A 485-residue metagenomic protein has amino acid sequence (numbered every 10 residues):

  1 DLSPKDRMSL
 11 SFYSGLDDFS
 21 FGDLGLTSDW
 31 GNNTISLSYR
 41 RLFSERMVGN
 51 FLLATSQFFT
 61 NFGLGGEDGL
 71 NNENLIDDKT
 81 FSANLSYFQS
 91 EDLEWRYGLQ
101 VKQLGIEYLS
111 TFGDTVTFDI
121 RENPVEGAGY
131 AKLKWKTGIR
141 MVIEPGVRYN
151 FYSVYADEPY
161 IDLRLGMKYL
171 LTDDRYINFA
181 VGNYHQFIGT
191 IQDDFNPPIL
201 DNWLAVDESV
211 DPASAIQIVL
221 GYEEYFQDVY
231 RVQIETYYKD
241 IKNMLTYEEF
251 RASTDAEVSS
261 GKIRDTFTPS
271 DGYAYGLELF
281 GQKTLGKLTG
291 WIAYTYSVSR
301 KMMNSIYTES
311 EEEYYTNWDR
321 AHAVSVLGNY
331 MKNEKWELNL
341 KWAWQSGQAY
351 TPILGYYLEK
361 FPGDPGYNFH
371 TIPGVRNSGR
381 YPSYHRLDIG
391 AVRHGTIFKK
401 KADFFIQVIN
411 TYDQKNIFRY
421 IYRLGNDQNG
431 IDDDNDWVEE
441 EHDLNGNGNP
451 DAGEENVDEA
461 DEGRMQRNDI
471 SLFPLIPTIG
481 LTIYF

Functional and structural regions predicted by a protein language model:
S3-K5, S11, S90-E94, I120-K242 (+2 more regions): Structural signature of Gram-negative outer-membrane beta-barrels, strongest in the C-terminal barrel of TonB-dependent
P4-D78: Flexible loop and strand-edge segments within Gram-negative outer membrane beta-barrel domains
S14-D18, T55-F59, V101-E107, V147-S153 (+8 more regions): Transmembrane beta-strands of outer-membrane beta-barrel pores
S20-L26, T34-S38, L64-E73, T80 (+9 more regions): Extracellular loop and loop/strand-boundary signature of outer-membrane beta-barrel proteins
F59, G105-S110, Y155, Y169 (+4 more regions): Surface-exposed extracellular loop regions of Gram-negative outer-membrane beta-barrel proteins, predominantly
T80-S82, E122-P124, A128-Y130, D211 (+4 more regions): Outer membrane beta-barrel strand-and-loop segments of large Gram-negative receptors, especially TonB-dependent
G138, Y238-D240, G261-P352: Gram-negative outer-membrane beta-barrel transporters
K335, A343-Y367, Y381-D388, V392-E440 (+1 more regions): C-terminal beta-signal and adjacent terminal beta-strands/loops of Gram-negative outer-membrane beta-barrel proteins
